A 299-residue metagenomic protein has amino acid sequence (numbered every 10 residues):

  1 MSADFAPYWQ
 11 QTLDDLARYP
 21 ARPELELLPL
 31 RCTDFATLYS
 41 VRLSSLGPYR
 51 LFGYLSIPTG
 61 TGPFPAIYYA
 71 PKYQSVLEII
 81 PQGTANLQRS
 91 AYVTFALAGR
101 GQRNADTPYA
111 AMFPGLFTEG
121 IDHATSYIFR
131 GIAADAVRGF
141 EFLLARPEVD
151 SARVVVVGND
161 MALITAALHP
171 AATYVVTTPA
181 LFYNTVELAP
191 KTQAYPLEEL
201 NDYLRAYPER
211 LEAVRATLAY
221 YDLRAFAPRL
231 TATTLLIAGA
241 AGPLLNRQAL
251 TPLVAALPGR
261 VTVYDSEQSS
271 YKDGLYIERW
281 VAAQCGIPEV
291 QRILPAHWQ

Functional and structural regions predicted by a protein language model:
M1-A36, E289-Q299: N-terminal targeting or regulatory segments adjacent to alpha/beta-hydrolase or S9 domains
Y19-T61: N-terminal cap/lid segment of alpha/beta-hydrolase-fold proteins
G60-P65, Y69-D106, T185: Short substrate-entry loop that stabilizes the transition state in hydrolases
T84-A134: Cap/lid segment of the alpha/beta-hydrolase catalytic domain
F117-V157: Gly/Ser-rich "nucleophile elbow"/oxyanion-hole loop immediately N-terminal to the catalytic nucleophile in hydrolases
A162-P208: Hydrolase active-site cap/lid region
R229-L230, L236-A238: Short beta-strand/loop motif that positions the catalytic acidic residue of the alpha/beta-hydrolase fold
T251-Q299: C-terminal catalytic histidine-bearing segment of alpha/beta-hydrolase fold enzymes
